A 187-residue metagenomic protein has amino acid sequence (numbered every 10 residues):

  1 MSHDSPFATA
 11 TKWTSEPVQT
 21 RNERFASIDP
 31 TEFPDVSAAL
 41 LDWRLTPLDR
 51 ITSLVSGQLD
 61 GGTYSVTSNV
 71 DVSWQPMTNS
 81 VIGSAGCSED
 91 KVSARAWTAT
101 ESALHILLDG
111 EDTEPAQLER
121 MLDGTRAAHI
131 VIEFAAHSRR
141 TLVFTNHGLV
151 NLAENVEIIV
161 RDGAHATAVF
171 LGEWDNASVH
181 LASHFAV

Functional and structural regions predicted by a protein language model:
M1-V187: Glycine-rich and polybasic anion-binding loops at the starts of cofactor/ligand-binding domains
